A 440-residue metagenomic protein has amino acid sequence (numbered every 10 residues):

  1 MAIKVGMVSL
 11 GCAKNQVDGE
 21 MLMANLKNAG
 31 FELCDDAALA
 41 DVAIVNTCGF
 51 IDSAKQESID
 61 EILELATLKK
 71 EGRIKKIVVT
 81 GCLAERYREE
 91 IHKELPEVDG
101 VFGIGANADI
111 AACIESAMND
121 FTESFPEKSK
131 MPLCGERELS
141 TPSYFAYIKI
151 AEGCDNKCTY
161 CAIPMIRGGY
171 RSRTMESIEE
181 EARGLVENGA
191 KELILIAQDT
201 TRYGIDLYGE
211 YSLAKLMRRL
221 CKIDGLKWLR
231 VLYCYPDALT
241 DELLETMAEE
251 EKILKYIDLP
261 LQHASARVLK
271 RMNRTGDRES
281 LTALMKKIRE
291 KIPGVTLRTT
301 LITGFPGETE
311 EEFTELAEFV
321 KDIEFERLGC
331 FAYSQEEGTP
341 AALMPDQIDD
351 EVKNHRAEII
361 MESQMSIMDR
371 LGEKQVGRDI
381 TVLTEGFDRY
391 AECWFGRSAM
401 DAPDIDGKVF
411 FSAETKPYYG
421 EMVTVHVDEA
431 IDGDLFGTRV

Functional and structural regions predicted by a protein language model:
M1-Y203, E242, I253, I257 (+5 more regions): Proteins enriched for Cys/Gly/acidic motifs involved in redox and nucleic-acid/cofactor modification
V5, V42-A43, A146, L193 (+7 more regions): Conserved beta-strand core positions
C12, G204-G225, R271-M272, Q335-S366: Radical SAM enzyme [4Fe-4S]-AdoMet core and its adjacent flexible, acidic and glycine-rich loops/tails across
I77-G81, R86, E187-E311, D322: Conserved SAM/AdoMet-binding glycine-rich loop
I178, L195, V231, L259 (+6 more regions): Conserved, mostly hydrophobic/aromatic
A197, Y233, L261-H263, T299-T303 (+6 more regions): Active-site proximal loops enriched in glycine and acidic residues that flank catalytic Cys/His/Asp and coordinate
K255-Y256, L269-K270, L281, P293-T296 (+7 more regions): Extended hydrophobic-aromatic, low-complexity segments
L343-V440: Terminal RNA-binding accessory module
